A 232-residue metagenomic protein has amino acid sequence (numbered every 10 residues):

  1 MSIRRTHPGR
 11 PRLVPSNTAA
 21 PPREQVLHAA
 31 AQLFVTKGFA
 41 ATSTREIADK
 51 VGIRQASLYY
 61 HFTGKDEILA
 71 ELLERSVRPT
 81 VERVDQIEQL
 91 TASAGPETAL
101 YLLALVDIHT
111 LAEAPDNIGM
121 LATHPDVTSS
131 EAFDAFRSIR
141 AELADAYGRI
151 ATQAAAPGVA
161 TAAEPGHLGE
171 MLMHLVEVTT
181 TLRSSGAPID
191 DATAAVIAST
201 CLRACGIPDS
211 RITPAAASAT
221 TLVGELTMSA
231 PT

Functional and structural regions predicted by a protein language model:
M1-H7, A141-A156, T181-T232: C-terminal peripheral helix-coil segments that are non-catalytic and often amphipathic
P8-L13: Arg/Lys-rich, glycine/proline-spaced intrinsically disordered segments in nuclear chromatin/transcription regulators
P21-A31, I47-A48, I68, L72-V84 (+1 more regions): Generic hydrophobic, amphipathic alpha-helix propensity
Q25, L33-E71: Helix-turn-helix
E71, D85-E113, N117, L172: Hydrophobic alpha-helical connector segments
V81-V84, L121, S130-P157, G166-M173 (+2 more regions): Amphipathic alpha-helical packing segments from all-alpha helical-bundle domains
T98-A99, T110-D134, G148, T181 (+1 more regions): Amphipathic alpha-helical segments used for helix-helix packing
V176: Cytochrome P450 catalytic-core helices
